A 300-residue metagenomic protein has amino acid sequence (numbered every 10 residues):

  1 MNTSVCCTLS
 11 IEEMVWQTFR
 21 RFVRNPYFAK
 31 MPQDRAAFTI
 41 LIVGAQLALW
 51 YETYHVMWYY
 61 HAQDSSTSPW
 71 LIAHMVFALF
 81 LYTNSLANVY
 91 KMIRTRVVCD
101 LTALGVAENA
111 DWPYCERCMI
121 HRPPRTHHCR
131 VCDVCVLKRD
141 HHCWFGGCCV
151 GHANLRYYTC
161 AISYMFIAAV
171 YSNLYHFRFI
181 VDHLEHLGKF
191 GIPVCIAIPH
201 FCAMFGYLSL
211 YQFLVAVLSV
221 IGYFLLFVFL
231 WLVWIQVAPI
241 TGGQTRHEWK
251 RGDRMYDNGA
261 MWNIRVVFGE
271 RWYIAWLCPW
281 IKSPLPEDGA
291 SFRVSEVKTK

Functional and structural regions predicted by a protein language model:
N2-K300: Membrane-associated feature with strongest affinity for ZDHHC
